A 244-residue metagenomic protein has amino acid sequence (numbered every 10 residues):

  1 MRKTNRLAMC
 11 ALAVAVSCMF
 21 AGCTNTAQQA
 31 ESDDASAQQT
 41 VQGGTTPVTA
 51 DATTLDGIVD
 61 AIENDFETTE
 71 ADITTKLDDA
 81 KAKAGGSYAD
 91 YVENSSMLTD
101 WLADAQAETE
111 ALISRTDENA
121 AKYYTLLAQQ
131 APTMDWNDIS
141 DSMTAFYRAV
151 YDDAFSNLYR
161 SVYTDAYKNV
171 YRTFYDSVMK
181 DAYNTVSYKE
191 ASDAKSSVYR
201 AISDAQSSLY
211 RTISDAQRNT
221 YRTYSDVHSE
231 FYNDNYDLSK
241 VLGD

Functional and structural regions predicted by a protein language model:
R2-C10: Bacterial N-terminal signal peptides that target proteins for export
L12-V16: Hydrophobic helical h-region of N-terminal Sec-dependent signal peptides in bacterial secretory/periplasmic proteins
M19-G22: C-terminal motif of bacterial Sec signal peptides marking the signal peptidase cleavage site
T24-T26: Bacterial signal peptide processing site
A30-T99, A103, A107: Immediate post-signal-peptide N-terminus of mature secreted/exported proteins
D51, D56, D60, D72 (+20 more regions): Asp/Glu-rich intrinsically disordered low-complexity tracts
T109-Y123, A216: Amphipathic alpha-helical coiled-coil segments
L127, A131-D135, A182, S187: Long, low-complexity or tandemly repetitive, helically biased scaffold regions used for multimeric assembly/adhesion
